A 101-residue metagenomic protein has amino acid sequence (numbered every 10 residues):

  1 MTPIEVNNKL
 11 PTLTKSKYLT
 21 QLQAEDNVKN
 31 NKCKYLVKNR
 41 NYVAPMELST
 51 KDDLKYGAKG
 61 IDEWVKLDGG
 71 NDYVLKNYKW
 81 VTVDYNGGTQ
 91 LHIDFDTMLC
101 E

Functional and structural regions predicted by a protein language model:
T2, T12-T14, T20, T50 (+3 more regions): Residue-identity detector for threonine
T2-V43: Compositionally biased P/S/T/G-rich terminal and signal peptide-adjacent segments that lie outside catalytic cores
I4, A24-E25, D52, L67 (+2 more regions): Intrinsic disorder/low-complexity signal
E5, Q21-E25, E47, K59 (+2 more regions): Glutamate identity and glutamate-enriched acidic tracts
K29-V81: Short, well-ordered alpha-helical segments
L75-E101: Surface-exposed short loop/turn segments
